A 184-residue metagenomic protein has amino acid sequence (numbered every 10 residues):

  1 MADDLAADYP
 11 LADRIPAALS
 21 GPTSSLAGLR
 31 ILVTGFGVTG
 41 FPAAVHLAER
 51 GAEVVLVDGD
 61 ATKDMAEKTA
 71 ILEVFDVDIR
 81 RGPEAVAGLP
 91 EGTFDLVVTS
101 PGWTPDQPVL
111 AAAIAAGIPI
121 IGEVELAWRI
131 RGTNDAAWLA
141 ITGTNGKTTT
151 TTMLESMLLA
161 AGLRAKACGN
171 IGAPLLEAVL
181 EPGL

Functional and structural regions predicted by a protein language model:
M1-G122, L126: N-terminal leader/targeting and accessory segments in enzymes
A48, A87-G92, P101-L184: Phosphate-binding loop of NTP-binding sites
